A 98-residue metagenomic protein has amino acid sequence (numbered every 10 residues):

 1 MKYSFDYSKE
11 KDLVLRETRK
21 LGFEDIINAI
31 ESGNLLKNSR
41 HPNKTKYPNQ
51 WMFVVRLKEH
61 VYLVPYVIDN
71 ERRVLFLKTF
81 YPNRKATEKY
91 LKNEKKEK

Functional and structural regions predicted by a protein language model:
M1-K98: Ribonuclease/tRNase effector modules and their secretory precursors
